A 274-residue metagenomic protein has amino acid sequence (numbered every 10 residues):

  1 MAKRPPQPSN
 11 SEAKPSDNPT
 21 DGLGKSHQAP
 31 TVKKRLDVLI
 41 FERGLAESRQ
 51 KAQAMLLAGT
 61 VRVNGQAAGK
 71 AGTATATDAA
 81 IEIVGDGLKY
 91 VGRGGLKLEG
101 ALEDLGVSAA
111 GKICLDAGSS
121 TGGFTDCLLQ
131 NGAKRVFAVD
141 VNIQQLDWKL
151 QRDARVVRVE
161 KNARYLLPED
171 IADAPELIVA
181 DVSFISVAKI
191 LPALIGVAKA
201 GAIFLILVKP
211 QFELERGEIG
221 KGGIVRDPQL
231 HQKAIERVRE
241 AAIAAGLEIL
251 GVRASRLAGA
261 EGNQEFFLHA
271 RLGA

Functional and structural regions predicted by a protein language model:
P19-T77, I113: A basic, amphipathic helix-loop patch mediating RNA/tRNA/ribosome contacts
R93-K112: Conserved alpha-helix/loop element of class I SAM-dependent methyltransferases that forms part of the SAM/SAH-binding
A110-S120: Conserved class I S-adenosyl-L-methionine
T121-G132: Conserved SAM-binding loop of SAM-dependent methyltransferases across substrates and taxa, primarily the Class I
F137-K189: S-adenosyl-L-methionine
A188-I203: A short glycine-rich, Lys/Arg-flanked "PGG" loop and its adjoining helix->strand segment in the class I
P210-D227: Short, glycine-/aromatic-enriched active-site segment of Class I SAM-dependent methyltransferases
L257-A274: Core SAM-dependent methyltransferase catalytic element
